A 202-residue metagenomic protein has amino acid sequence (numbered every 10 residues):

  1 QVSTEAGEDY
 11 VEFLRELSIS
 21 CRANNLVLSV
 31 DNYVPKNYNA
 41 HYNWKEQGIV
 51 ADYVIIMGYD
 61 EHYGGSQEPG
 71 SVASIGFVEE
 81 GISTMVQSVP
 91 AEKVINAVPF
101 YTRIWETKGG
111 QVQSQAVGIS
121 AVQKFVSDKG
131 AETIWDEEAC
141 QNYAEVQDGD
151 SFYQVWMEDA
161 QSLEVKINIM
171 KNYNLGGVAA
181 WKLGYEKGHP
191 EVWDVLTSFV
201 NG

Functional and structural regions predicted by a protein language model:
Q1-T4, M57, V178-W181: Short acidic catalytic loops
V2-S3, S66-Q67, D150-Y153: A short, structure-level motif marking secondary-structure boundaries and short turns
V2-T4, N37, Y185-E186: Short strand->helix junction
A6-S127: Substrate-binding surface in catalytic domains of secreted glycosidases
D9-E12, N24, A139, K187-G202: Short acidic, glycine/proline-enriched helix-loop-strand junctions
V98-I169, V195-G202: Glycan-binding loop/region signatures in secreted carbohydrate-active enzymes
P99-F100, W181-L183: Acidic carboxylate-rich catalytic motifs and surrounding loops in phosphoryl-/glycosyl-chemistry enzymes
E164-A180: Conserved, well-ordered alpha-helix/loop/beta-strand core segments that scaffold catalytic motifs
